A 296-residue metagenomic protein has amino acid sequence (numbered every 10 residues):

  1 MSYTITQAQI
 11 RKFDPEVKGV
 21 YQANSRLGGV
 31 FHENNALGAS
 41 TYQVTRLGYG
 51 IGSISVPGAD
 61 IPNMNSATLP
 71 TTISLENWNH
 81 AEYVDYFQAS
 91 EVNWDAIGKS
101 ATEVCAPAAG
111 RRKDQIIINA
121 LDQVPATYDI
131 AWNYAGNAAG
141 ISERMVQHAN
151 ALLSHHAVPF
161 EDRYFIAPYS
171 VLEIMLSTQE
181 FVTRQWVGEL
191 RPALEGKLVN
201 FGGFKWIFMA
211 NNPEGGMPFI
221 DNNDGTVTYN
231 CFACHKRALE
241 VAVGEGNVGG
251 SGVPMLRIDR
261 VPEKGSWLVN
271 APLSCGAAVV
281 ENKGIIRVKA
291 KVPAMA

Functional and structural regions predicted by a protein language model:
M1, V56-N65, A101-A108: Short, mixed-charge, low-aromatic patches
S2-G29, E33-Y49, L69-W78, V92 (+2 more regions): Sequence/fold signature of self-assembling virion shell proteins
N35, A39, S66, A120-A131 (+4 more regions): Charge-rich, low-complexity amphipathic helices in intrinsically disordered tails/linkers adjacent to domains
T41, I61-P62, L69-I97, Q147-T178: Structured, hydrophobic secondary-structure cores that serve as assembly/anchoring elements
I51-S55: Short, solvent-exposed loop/turn elements at domain surfaces
Q88-V158, R287-A296: Alpha-helical scaffold segments that mediate packing/assembly in large oligomeric complexes
A126-K197: Extended, solvent-exposed, turn-rich assembly/linker loops in the middle of proteins
